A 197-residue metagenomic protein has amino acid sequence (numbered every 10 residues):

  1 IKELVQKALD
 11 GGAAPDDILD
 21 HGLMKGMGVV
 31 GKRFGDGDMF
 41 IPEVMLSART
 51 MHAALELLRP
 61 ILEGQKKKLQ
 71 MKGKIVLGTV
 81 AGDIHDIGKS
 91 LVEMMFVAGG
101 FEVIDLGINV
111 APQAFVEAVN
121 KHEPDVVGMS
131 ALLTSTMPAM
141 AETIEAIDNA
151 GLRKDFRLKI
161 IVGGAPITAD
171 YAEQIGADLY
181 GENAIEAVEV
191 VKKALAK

Functional and structural regions predicted by a protein language model:
I1-K67: Long amphipathic alpha-helical segments
G31, K74-T79, M129-S130: Short, hydrophobic beta-strand segments
E63-V80: Glycine/charge-rich, flexible interdomain linkers and switch-proximal surface loops that mediate coupling
K68, G88-S90, V97: Cytosolic, long alpha-helical scaffolding segments
V92-G99, I104-A177, V190-K192: Cofactor-cradling patches in redox/metallo enzymes
D178-A184: Short acidic-hydrophobic, aromatic-tinged amphipathic segments that line or gate anion-handling sites
A184-A196: Two-component system phosphotransfer/interaction surface
